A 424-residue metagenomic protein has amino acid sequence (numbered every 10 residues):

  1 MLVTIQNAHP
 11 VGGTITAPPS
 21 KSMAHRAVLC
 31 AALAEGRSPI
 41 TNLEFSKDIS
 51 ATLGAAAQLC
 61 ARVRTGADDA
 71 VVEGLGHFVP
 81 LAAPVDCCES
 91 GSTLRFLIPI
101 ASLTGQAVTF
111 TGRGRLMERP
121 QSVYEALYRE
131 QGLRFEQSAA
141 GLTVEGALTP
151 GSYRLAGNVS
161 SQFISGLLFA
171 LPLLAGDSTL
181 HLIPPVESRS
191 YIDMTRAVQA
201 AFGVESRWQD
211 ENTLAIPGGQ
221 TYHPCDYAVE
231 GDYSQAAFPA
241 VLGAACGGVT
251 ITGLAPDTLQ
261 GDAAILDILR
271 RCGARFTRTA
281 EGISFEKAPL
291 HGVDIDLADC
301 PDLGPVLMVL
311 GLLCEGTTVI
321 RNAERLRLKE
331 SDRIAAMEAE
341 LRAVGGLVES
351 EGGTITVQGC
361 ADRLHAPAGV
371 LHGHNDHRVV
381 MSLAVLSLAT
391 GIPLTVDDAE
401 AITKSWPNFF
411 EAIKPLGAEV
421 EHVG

Functional and structural regions predicted by a protein language model:
M1-G424: Short, structured segments at the rim of ligand-binding sites
